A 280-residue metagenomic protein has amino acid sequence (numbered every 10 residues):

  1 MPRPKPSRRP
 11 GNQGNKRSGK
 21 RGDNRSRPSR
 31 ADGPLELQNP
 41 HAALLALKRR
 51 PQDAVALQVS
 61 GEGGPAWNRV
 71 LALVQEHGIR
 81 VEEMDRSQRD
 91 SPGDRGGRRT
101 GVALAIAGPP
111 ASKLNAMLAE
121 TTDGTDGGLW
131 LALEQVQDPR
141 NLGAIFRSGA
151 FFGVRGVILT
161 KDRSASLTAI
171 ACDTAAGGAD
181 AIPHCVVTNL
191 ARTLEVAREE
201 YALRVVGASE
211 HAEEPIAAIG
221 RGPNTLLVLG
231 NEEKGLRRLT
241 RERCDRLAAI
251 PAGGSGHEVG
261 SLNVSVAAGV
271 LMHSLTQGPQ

Functional and structural regions predicted by a protein language model:
M1-D123: N-terminal positively charged helical leader segments and presequences
L37-N39, Q137-A144, V259-V266: Amphipathic alpha-helical repeat scaffolds
L44, I170-G178, R238-Q280: Structured adenosyl-cofactor binding patch, chiefly the S-adenosyl-L-methionine
I79, A119-E214: RNA substrate-binding interface of SAM-dependent RNA methyltransferases
D85, E134, T160-K161, I182 (+3 more regions): Short beta->alpha connector loops at strand-helix junctions that form conserved, small/polar/Pro-enriched
G108-P110, E210-E213, N231-K234: Short glycine-rich anion-binding loops that position phosphate/pyrophosphate groups of nucleotides and phosphorylated
